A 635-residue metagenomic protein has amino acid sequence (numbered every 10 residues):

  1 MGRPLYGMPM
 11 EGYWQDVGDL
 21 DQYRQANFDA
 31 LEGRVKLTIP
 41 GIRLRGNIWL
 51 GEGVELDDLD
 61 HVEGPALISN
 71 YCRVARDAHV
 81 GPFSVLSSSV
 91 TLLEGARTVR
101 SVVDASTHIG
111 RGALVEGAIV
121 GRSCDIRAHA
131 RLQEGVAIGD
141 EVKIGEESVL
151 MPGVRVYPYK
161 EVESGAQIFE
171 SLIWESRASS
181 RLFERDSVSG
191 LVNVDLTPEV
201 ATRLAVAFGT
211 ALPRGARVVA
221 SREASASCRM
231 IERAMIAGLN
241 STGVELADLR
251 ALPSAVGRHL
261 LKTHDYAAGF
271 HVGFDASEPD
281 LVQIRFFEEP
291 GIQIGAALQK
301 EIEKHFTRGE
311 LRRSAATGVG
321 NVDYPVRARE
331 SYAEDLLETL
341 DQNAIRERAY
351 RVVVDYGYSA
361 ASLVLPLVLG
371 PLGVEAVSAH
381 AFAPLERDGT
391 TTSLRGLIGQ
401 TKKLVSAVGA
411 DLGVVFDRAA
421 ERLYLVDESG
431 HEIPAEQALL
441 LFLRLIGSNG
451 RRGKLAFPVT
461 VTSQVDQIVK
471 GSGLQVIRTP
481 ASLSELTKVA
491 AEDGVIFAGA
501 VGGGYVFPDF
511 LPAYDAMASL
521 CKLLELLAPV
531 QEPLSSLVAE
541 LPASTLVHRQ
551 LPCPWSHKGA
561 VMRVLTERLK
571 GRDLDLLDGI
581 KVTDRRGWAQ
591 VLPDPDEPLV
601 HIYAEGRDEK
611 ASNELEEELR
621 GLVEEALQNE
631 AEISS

Functional and structural regions predicted by a protein language model:
M1-A178: Left-handed beta-helix
R177-M235, S241, V322-V352: An N-terminal, well-structured beta->alpha segment
F183-E184, A220-R222, L246-A251, H271-V272 (+8 more regions): General beta-strand structural signal in soluble alpha/beta enzymes
D186, A220, G257, F270 (+9 more regions): Buried hydrophobic positions in well-ordered alpha/beta secondary-structure cores of metabolic enzymes
R203, P279-V408: Gly/Ser/Thr-enriched, mixed-charge loops and adjacent short helices that form phosphate/oxyanion-binding elements
R217-V282, L367-V426: N-terminal small/polar loop signature for handling phosphorylated ligands or for N-terminal nucleophile
E278-V282, E288-K300, K304, S406-G473: Replace "Mg2+/Mn2+-dependent" with "divalent metal-dependent
L281, D411-L412, G450-S635: Phosphate-binding and adjacent anionic-ligand microenvironments
